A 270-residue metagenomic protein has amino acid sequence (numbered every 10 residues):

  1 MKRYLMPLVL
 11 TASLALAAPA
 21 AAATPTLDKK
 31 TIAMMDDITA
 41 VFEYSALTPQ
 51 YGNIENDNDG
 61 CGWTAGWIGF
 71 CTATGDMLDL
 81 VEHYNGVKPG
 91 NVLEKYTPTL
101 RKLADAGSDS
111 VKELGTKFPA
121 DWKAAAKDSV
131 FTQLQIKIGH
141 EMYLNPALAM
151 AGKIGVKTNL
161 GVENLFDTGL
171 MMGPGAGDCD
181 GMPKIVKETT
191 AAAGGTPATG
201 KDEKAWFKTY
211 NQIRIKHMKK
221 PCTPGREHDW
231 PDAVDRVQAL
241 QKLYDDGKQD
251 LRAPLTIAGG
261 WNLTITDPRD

Functional and structural regions predicted by a protein language model:
M1-M6: Bacterial N-terminal signal peptides that target proteins for export
P7-A17: Bacterial N-terminal signal peptides
A17-A23: Boundary at the C-terminal end of the N-terminal hydrophobic targeting segment
A23-I154, L160-D270: Cell-wall polysaccharide-cleaving catalytic domain and substrate-binding groove, primarily in peptidoglycan/chitin
